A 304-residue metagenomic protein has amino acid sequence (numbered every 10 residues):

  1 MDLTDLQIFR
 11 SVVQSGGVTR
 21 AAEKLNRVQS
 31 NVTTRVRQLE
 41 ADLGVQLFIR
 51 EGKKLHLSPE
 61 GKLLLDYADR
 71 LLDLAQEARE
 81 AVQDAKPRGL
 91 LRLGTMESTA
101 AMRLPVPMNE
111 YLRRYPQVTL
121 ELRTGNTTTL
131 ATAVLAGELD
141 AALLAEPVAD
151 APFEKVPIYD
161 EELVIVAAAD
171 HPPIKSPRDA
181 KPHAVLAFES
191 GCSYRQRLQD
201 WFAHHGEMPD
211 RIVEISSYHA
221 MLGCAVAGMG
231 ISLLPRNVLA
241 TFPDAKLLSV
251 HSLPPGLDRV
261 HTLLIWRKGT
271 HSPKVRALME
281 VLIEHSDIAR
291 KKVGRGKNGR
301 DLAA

Functional and structural regions predicted by a protein language model:
R10-V28: Short helix-boundary/capping micro-motifs
E40-L57: A short LG(V/I)-centered, amphipathic sequence patch enriched for acidic residue(s) preceding the LG motif
D42-L43, L64-A85: Alpha-helical linker/hinge and terminal dimerization helices associated with HTH transcriptional regulators
R88-A151: Central regulatory/effector-binding core of bacterial HTH transcription factors
R103, V250-K292, G299: A late-sequence structural motif
N126-A131, L135-L139, L144-A145, S193-H251: Hydrophobic hinge/microswitch elements
P152-S190, Q196: Flexible hinge/capping segments at coil-to-helix
A184-H205, S272-R276, S286-R295: Secondary-structure junction motif
